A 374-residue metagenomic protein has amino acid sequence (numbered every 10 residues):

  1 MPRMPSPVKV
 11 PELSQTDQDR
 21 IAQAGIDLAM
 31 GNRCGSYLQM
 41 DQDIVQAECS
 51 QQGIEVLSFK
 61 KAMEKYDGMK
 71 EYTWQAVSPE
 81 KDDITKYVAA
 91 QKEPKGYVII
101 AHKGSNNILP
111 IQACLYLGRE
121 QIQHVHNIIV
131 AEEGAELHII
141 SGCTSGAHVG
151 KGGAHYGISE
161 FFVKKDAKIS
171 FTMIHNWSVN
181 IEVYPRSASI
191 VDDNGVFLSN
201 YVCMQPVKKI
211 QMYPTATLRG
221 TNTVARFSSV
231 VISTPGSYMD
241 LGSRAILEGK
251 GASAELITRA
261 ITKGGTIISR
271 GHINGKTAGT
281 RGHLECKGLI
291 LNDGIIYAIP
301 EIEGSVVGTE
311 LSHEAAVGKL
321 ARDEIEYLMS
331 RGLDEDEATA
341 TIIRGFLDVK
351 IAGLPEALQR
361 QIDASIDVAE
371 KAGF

Functional and structural regions predicted by a protein language model:
M1-K92, H102: Long, low-complexity, mixed-charge
A76-L333, L347-V349, G353-F374: Conserved beta-strand/loop scaffold segments within soluble protein domains that form the structured core and edges
